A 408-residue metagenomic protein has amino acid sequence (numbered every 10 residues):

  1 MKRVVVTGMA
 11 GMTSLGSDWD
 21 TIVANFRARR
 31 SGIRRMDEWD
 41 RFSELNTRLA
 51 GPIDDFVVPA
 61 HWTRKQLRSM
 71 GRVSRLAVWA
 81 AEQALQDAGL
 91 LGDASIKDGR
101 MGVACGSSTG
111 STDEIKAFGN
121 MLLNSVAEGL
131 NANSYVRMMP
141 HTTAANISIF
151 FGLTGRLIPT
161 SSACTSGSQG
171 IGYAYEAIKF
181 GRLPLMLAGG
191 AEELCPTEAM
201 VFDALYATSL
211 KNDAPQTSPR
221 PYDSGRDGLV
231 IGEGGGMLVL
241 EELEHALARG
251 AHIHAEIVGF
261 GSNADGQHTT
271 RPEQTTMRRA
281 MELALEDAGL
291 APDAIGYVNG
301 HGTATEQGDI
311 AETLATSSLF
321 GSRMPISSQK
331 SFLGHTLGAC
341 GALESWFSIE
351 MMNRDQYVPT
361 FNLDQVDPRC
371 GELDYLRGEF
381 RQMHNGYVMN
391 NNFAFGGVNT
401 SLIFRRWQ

Functional and structural regions predicted by a protein language model:
M1-Q66, E244-E256, W346-T360, R405-Q408: ACP-dependent fatty acid/polyketide chain-elongation machinery
K2, M9-A10, A60-M70, C105 (+10 more regions): Cysteine-centered functional microenvironments
R3-T7, R30-R35, D213-A288, Y297: Condensing-enzyme catalytic core mediating Claisen C-C bond formation in acyl metabolism
V6, T21-I22, R27-S162, A191-A199 (+1 more regions): Conserved beta-ketoacyl condensing-enzyme motif
D20-N25, T112-E128, A177-F180, V201-N212 (+3 more regions): A glycine- and small-aliphatic-rich helix-loop capping segment at beta-alpha/alpha-beta transitions that lines
A77-L90, P140-T143, S148-A191, V230-A251 (+2 more regions): Active-site-proximal alpha-helical scaffold in enzymes
N124-N131, G172, E176, F180 (+2 more regions): Glycine-/small-residue-rich "gating" segment that lines the acyl/pantetheine channel and substrate pocket
R182-D227, F260-Q274, G300-D309, R323-L373: Acyl-CoA/ACP chain-elongation machinery
